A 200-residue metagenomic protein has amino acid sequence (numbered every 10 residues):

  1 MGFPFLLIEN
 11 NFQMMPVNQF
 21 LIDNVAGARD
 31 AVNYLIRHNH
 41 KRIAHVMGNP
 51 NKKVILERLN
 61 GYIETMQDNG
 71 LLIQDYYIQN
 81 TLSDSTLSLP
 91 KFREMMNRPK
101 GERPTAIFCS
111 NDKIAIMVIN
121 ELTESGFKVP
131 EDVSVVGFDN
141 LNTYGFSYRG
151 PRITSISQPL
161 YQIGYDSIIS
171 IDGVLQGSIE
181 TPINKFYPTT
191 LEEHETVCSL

Functional and structural regions predicted by a protein language model:
M1, F12-V17, G145-Y148: Short loop/helix-cap segments at secondary-structure boundaries that form the rim of catalytic
M1-F12, S134-F138: Short beta-strand elements of ligand-binding domains
N10, Q19-D30, V46-R93, A106-I116 (+3 more regions): Hinge/beta->alpha junction and helix N-cap segments in small-molecule ligand-binding domains
I36, Q67, T123-S125: Short polybasic/polar patches that bind polyanions
I36-N39, K100: Non-catalytic positions within long, well-ordered alpha-helices that form the structural scaffold/packing of enzyme
H40-R42, T105: Short acidic/polar active-site loop segments enriched in Thr and Asp
L89, R93-L200: Flexible loop/turn connectors
